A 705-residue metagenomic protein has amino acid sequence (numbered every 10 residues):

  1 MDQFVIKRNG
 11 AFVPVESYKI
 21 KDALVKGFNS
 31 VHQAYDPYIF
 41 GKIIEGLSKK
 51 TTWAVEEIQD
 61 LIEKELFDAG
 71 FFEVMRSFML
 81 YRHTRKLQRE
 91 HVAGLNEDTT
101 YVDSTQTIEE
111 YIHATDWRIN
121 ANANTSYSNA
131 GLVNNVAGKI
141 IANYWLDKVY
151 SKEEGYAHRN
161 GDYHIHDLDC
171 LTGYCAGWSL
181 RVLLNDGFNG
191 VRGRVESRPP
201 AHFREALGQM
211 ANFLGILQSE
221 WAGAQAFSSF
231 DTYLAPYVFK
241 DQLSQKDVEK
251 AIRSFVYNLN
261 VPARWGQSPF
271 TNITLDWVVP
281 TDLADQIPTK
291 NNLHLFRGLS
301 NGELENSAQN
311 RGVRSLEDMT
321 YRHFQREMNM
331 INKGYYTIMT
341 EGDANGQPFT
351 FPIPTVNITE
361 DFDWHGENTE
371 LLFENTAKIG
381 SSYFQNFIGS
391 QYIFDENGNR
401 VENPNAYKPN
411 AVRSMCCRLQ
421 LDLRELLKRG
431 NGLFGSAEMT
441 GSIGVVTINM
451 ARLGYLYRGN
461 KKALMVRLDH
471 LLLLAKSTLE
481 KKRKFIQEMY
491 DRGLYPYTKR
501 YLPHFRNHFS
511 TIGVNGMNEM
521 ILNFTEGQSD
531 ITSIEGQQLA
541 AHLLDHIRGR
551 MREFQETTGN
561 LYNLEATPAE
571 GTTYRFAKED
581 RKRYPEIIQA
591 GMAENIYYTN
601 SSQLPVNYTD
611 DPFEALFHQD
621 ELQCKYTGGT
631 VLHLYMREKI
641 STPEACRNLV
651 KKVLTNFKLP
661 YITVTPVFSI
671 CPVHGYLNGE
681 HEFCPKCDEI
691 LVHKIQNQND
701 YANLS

Functional and structural regions predicted by a protein language model:
M1-Y101, H504: Charged, amphipathic alpha-helical regulatory modules used for macromolecular assembly or allosteric control
Q3, I44-K49, L275, E519-F524 (+1 more regions): Short, hydrophobic beta-strand segments
G10, M517, I695: Hydrophobic, well-ordered secondary-structure elements that form the walls of internal hydrophobic environments
E16, I20, A226, S510-M517: Catalytic-loop motifs flanking and including active-site residues across diverse enzymes
I20, L24, F230, M520-I521 (+1 more regions): Buried hydrophobic packing segments
V25, K476, E480, N518-L522: Amphipathic, well-packed alpha-helical segments that form the structural scaffold of globular domains
G94-R506, G527, S533-N703: Conserved catalytic cores of very large enzyme subunits
T232, S510-N523, D545: Contiguous, well-ordered alpha-helical segments that form the cores/surfaces of helical PPI scaffolds
